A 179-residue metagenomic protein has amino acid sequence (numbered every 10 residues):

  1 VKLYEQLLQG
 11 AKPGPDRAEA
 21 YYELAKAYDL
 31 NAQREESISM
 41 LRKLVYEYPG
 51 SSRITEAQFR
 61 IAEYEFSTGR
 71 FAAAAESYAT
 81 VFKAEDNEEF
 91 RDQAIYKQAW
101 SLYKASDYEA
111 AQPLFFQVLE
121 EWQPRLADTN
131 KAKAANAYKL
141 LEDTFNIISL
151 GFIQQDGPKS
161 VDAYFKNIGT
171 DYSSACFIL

Functional and structural regions predicted by a protein language model:
V1-L179: Acidic, polar-rich low-complexity tracts and alpha-helical solenoid repeat scaffolds
